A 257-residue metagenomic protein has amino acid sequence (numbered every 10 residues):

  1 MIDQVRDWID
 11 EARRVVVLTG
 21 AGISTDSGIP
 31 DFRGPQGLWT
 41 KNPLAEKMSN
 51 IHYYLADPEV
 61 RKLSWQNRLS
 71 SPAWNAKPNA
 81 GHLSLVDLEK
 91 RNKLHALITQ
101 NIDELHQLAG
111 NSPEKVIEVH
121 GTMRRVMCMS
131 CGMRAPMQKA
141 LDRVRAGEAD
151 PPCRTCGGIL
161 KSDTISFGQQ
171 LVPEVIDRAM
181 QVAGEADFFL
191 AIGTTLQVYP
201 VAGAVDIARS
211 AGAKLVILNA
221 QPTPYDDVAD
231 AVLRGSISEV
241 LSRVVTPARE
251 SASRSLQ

Functional and structural regions predicted by a protein language model:
M1-Q257: Conserved catalytic core of sirtuin-type NAD+-dependent deacylases
